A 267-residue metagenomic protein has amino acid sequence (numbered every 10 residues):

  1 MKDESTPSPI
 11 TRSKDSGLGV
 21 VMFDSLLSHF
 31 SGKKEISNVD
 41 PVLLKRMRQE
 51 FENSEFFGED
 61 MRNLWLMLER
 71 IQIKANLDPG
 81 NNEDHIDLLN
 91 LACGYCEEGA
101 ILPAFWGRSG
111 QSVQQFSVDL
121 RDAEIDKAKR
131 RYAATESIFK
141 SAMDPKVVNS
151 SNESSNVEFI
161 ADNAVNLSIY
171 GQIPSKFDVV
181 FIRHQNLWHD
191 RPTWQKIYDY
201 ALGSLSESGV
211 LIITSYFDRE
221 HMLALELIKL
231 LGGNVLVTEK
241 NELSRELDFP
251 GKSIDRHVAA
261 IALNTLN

Functional and structural regions predicted by a protein language model:
P9-G80: Class I SAM-dependent methyltransferase Rossmann-like catalytic core, especially the SAM/SAH-binding loop
Y95-G110: Conserved SAM-binding loop of SAM-dependent methyltransferases across substrates and taxa, primarily the Class I
R121: Conserved SAM/SAH-binding beta-strand->alpha-helix loop
R130-G171: S-adenosyl-L-methionine
I169-V180: A short acidic, Gly/Pro-enriched loop at the edge of an enzyme's catalytic core that lines a small-molecule cofactor
D178-P192: A short SAM/SAH-binding and catalytic strip from SAM-dependent methyltransferases
T193-E207: A short glycine-rich, Lys/Arg-flanked "PGG" loop and its adjoining helix->strand segment in the class I
S208-Y216: Conserved beta-strand signature within the Rossmann-like core of class I S-adenosyl-L-methionine
